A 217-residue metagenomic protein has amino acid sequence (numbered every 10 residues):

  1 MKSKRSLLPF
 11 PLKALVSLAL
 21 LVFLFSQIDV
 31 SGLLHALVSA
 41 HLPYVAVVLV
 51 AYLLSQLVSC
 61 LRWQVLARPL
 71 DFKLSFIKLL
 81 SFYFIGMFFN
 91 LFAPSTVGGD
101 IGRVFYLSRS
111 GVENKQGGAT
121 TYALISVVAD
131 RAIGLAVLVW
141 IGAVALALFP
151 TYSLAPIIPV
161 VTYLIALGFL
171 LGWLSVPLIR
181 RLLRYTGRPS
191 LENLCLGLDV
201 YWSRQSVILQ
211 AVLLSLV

Functional and structural regions predicted by a protein language model:
M1-F84, L148-V217: Predominantly cytoplasmic-facing regulatory/coupling regions of multi-pass membrane proteins
L57-R62, S95-V104: Transmembrane helix boundary and interhelical junction motifs in multipass membrane proteins
V65, F105-R109: Hydrophobic transmembrane alpha-helix segments characteristic of membrane transport and insertion machinery
F76-S81, G99-D100, E113-A129: Membrane-interface alpha-helices at helix entry/exit sites of multi-pass transporters
F84-I101, R109, E113, L198: Short intracellular "coupling" helices and adjacent cytoplasmic loop segments at the cytosolic face of multi-pass
I85, F89-A93, G118-A143: Membrane-embedded alpha-helical segments of transport systems, primarily multispan ion/solute transporters
F105-Y106, L124, V137, L213-V217: Hydrophobic alpha-helical membrane segments of integral membrane proteins
